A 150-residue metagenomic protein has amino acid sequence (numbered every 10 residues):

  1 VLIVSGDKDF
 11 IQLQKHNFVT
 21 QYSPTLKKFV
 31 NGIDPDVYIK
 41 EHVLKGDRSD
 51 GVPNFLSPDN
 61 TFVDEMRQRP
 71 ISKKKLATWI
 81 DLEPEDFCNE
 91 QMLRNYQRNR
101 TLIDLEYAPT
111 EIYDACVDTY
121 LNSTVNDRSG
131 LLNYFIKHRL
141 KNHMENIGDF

Functional and structural regions predicted by a protein language model:
V1-Y134, K141, E145: Extended two-metal-dependent nuclease catalytic cores across DNA- and RNA-processing enzymes
N146-F150: Short, amphipathic C-terminal "tail helix"
